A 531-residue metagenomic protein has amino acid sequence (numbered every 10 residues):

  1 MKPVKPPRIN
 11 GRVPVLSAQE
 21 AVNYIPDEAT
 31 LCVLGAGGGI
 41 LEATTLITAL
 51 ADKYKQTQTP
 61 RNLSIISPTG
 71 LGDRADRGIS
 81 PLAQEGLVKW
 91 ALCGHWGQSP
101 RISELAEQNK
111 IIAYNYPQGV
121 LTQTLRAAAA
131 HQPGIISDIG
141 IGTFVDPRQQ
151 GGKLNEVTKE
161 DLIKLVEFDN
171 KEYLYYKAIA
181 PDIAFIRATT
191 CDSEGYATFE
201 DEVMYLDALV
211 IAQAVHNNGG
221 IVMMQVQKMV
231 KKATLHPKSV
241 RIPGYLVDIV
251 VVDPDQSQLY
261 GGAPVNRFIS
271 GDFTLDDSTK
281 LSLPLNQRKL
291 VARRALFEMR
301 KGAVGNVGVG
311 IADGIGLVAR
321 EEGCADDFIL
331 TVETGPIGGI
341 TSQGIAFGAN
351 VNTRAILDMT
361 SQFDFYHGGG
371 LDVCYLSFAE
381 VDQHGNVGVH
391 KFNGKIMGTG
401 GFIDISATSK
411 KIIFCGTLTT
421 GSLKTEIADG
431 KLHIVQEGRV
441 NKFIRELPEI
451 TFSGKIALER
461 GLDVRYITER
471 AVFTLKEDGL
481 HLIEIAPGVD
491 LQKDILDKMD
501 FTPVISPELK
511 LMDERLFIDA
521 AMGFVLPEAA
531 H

Functional and structural regions predicted by a protein language model:
K2-K5, I9-N23, G38-Y54, I66 (+3 more regions): Conserved phosphate- and dinucleotide-binding cores of soluble alpha/beta proteins, encompassing both enzyme active
V22, R61, L281-P284, R293-R300 (+2 more regions): Glycine-rich phosphate/ribose-binding loops and adjacent secondary-structure elements that form binding surfaces
T30-G35, S64-S67: Short glycine-rich or small-residue beta-strand-to-loop segments that form or flank ligand, phosphate, metal/Fe-S
L31-V33, V304-G308: Short glycine-rich phosphate-binding loop at a beta-alpha junction
A36, T189, V309-I311: Short, well-ordered beta-to-alpha junction loops that form the rim of enzyme active sites and present histidine/acidic
L50-L63, F328: Beta-solenoid repeat scaffold
Y196, T274-Q287, R294-N306, G479-L480 (+2 more regions): Glycine-rich phosphate/diphosphate-binding loops and the adjacent beta-loop-alpha structural elements that coordinate
